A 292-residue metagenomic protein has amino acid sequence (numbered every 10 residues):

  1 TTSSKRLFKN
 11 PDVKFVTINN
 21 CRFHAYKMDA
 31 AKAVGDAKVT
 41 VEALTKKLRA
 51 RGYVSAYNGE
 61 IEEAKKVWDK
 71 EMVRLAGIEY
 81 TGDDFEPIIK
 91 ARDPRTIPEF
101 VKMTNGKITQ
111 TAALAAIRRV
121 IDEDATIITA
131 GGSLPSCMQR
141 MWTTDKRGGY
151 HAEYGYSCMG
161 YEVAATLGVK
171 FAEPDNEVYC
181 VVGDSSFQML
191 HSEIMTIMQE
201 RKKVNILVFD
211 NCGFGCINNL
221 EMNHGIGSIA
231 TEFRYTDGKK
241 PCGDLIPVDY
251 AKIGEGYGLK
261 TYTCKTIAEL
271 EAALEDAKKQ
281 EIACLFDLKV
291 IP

Functional and structural regions predicted by a protein language model:
T1, V41-G52, W68, M72 (+7 more regions): Structural signal for hydrophobic packing residues in well-ordered secondary-structure cores of soluble enzyme domains
T1-L75: Glycine-rich, acidic loop regions that bind phosphate or pyrophosphate groups
A25-Y26, K32-V34, K38-E42, A115 (+2 more regions): Thiamine diphosphate
V54-Y57, K65, D69, T81 (+4 more regions): A diffuse structural propensity rather than consistent per-protein peaks
G59-E60, A130-G131, D287-K289: Short coil/turn segments at secondary-structure boundaries
D69-A164, V169-K170: Active-site diphosphate/adenylate-binding microenvironment
